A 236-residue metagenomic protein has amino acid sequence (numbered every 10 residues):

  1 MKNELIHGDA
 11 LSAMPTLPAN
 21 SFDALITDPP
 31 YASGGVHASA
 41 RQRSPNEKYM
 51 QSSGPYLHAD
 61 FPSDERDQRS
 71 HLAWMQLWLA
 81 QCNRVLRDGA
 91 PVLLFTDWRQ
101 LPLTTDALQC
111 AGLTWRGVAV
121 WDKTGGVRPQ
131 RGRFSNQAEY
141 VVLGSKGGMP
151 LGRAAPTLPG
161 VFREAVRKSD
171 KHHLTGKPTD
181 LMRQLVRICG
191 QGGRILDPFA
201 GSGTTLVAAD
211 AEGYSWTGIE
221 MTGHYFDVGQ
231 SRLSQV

Functional and structural regions predicted by a protein language model:
M1-G126, G132, N136, G148 (+1 more regions): S-adenosyl-L-methionine-dependent nucleic acid methyltransferase catalytic domains
Q137-V141: Short hydrophobic/aromatic beta-strand or adjacent loop that forms the aromatic wall/cage of a ligand/substrate-binding
